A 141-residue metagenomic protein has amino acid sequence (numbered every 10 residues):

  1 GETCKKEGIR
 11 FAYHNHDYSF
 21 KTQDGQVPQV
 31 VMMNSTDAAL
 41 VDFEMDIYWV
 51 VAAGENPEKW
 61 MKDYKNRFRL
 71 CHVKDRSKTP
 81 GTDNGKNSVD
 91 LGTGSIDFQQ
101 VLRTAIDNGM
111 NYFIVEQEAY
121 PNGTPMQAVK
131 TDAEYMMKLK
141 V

Functional and structural regions predicted by a protein language model:
G1-E7, T36: An active-site-proximal structural segment forming one wall of the substrate-binding cleft that immediately precedes
T3, R10, N111: Residue-level detector of anion-binding/catalytic polar loops
E7-Y13, A39-E44: Short, structured loop/turn "capping" segments at alpha-beta junctions
R10-K21, G25-Q29: Conserved anion-binding
Q26-P28, M33-M45, W49-V141: Histidine-acidic metal/acid-base catalytic patches
